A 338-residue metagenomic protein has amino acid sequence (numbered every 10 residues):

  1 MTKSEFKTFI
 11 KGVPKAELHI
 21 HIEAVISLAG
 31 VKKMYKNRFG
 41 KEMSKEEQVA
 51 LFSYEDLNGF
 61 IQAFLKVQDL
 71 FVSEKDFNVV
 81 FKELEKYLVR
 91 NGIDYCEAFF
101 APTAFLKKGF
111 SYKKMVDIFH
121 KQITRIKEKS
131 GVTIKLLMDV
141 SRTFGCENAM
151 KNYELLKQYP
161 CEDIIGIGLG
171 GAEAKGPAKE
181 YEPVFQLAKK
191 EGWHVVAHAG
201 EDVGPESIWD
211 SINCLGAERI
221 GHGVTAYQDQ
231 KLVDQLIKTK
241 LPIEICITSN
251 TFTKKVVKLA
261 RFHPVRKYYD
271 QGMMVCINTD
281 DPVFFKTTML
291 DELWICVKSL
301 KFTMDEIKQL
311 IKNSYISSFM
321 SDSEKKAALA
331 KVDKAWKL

Functional and structural regions predicted by a protein language model:
M1-W193, D202-S207, C214-R219, T225-P242 (+1 more regions): Metal-cofactor-binding active-site regions of metalloenzymes
H198: Short HxH-centered metal-ligating active-site micro-motif
